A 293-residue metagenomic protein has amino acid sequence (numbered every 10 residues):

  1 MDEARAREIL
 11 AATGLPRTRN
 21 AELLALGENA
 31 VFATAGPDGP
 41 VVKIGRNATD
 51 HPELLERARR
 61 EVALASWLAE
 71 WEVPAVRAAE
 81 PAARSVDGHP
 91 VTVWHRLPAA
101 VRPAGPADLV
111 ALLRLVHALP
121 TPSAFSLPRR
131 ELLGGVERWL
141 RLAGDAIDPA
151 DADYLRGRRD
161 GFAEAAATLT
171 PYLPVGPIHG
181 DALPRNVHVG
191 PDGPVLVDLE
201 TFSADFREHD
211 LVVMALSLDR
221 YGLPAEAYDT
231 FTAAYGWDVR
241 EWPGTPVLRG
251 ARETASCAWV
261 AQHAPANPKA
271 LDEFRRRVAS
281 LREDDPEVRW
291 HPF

Functional and structural regions predicted by a protein language model:
M1-N20: Juxta-kinase regulatory segment immediately upstream of eukaryotic protein kinase catalytic domains
E3, K43-V86, A100-L115: A conserved alpha-helical element in kinase catalytic cores
L24-K43, A163-L211: Active-site acidic catalytic loop and adjacent metal/ATP-binding pocket of ATP-dependent phosphoryl transfer enzymes
G27-E28, G36-D38, V86-P90, A251: A short, glycine/Asx- and small/polar-enriched loop/turn that sits immediately N-terminal to a beta-strand
R46, R138-A146, A150, A258-F293: ATP/Mg2+ or Mg2+-diphosphate-binding catalytic cores that bind nucleotide phosphates or diphosphates via glycine-rich
G88-A99: Conserved short submotifs of the Hanks-type protein kinase catalytic core that shape the nucleotide-binding pocket
A100-D153, L173-V175: A cross-family kinase active-site recognition segment
R207-R240, A251-A266, S280: Active-site activation/catalytic loop segments of kinase-like enzymes and analogous catalytic loops in related
